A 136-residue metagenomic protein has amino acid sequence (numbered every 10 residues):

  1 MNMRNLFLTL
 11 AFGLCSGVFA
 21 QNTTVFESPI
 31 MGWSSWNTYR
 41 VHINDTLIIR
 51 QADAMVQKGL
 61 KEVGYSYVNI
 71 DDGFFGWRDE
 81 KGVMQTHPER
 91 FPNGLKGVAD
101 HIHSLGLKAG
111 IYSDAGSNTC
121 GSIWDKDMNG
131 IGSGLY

Functional and structural regions predicted by a protein language model:
M1-Q21: Bacterial Sec-dependent N-terminal signal peptides
M3, A20, S35, I123-D125: Intrinsically disordered, low-complexity peptide-like regions
F12, N37, D72-F74: Short glycine-rich, polar/acidic loop-and-turn segments at beta strand-coil junctions
Q21-N37, V68: N-terminal hydrophobic targeting/anchoring segments and the immediately downstream early-domain regions of hydrolases
S35-I43, T86: Second-shell loop/turn segments in exported
Q51, M55-Y136: Aromatic-lined carbohydrate-binding/catalytic grooves of carbohydrate-active enzymes
